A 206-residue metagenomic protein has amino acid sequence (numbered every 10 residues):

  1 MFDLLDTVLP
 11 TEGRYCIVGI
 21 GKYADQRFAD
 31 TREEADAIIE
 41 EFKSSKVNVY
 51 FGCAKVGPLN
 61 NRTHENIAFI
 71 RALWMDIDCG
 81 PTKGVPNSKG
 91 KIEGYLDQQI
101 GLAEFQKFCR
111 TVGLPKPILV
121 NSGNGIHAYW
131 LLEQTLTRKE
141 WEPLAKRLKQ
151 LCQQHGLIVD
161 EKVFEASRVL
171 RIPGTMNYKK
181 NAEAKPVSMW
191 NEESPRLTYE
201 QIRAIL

Functional and structural regions predicted by a protein language model:
M1-N124, L131-Q150: Signature for HUH/AEP ssDNA processing cores
T7-L9, K89-E93, Q153, L157-L206: C-terminal accessory nucleic-acid interaction domains of nucleic acid-metabolism proteins
